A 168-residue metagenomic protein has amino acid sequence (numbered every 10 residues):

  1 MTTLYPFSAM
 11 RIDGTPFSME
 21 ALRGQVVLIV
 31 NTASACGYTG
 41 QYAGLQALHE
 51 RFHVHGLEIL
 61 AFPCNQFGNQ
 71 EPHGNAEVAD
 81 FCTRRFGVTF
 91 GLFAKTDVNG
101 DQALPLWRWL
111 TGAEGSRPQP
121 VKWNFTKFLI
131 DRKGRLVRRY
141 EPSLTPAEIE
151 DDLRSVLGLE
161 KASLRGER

Functional and structural regions predicted by a protein language model:
M1-R168: Chalcogenol-based redox active-site neighborhoods
